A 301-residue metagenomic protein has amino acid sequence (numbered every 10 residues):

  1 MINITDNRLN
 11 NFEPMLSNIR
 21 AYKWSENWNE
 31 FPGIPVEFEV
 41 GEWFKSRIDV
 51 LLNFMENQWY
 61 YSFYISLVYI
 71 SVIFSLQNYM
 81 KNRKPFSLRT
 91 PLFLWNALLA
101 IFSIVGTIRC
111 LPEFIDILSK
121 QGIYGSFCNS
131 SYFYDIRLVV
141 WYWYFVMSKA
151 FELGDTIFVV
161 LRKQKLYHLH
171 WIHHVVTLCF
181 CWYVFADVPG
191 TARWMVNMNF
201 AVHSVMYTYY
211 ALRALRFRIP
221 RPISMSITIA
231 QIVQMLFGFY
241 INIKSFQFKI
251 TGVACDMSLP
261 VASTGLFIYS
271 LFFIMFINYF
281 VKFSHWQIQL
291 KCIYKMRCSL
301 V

Functional and structural regions predicted by a protein language model:
M1-M195, R213-V233, F237-V301: Membrane-helix and juxtamembrane interface regions of eukaryotic multi-pass membrane proteins
T208-A211: A conserved long alpha-helix in the C-terminal portion of kinase-like catalytic domains
